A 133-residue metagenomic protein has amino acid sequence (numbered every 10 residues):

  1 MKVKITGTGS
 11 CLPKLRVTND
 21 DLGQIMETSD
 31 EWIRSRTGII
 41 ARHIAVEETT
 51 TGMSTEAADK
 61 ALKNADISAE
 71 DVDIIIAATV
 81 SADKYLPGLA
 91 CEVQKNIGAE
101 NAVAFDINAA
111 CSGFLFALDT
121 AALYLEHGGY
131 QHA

Functional and structural regions predicted by a protein language model:
M1-D73, I97: Conserved "HGTGT" condensation-loop signature of ketosynthase/thiolase-family condensing enzymes that catalyze
K4, I76, D106: Conserved beta-strand segments that form the floor/walls of ligand-binding pockets within enzyme and binding domains
R34-R36, I40-G52, T79-A133: Conserved catalytic cysteine-centered active-site region of acyl-thioester-dependent Claisen-condensing enzymes
D73-T79: Short glycine-rich or small-residue beta-strand-to-loop segments that form or flank ligand, phosphate, metal/Fe-S
